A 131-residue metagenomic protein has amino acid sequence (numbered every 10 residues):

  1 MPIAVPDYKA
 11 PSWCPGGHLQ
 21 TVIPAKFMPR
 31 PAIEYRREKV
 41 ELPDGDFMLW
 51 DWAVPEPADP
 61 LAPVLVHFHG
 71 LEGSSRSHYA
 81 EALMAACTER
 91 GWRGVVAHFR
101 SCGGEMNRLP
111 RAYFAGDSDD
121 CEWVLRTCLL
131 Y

Functional and structural regions predicted by a protein language model:
M1-M28: N-terminal presequences and immediately downstream first alpha-helices
L19-A58: N-terminal cap/lid segment of alpha/beta-hydrolase-fold proteins
D59-P60, Y131: Glycine-rich phosphate-binding loop signature in dinucleotide/nucleotide-binding domains
L61-G70: Short beta-strand element of the alpha/beta-hydrolase
E72-S74: Short strand->helix junction
R76, M84-R108: Conserved alpha/beta-hydrolase
E81: An amphipathic, basic-hydrophobic helix/alpha-beta surface used to engage anionic, phosphate-rich ligands or surfaces
A86, C102-Y131: Catalytic nucleophile-loop/oxyanion-hole region of alpha/beta-hydrolase and closely related hydrolase-like folds
